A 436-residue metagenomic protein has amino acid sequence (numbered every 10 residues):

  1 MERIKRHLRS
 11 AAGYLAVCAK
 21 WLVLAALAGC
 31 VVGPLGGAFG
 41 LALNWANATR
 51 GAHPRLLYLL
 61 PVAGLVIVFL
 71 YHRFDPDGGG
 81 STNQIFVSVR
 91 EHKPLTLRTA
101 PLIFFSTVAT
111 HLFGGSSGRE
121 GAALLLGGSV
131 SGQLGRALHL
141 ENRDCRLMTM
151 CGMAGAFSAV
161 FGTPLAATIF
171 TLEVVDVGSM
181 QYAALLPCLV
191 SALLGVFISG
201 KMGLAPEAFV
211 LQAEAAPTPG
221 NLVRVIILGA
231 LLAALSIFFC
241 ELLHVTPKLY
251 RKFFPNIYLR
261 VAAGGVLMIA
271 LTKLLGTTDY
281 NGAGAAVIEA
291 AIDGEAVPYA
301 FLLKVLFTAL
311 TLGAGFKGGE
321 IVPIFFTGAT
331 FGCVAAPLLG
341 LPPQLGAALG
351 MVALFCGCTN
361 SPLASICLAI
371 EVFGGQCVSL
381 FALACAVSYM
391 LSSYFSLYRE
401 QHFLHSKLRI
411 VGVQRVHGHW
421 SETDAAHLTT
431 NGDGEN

Functional and structural regions predicted by a protein language model:
M1-N436: Alpha-helical transmembrane segments and immediately membrane-proximal extracytoplasmic
